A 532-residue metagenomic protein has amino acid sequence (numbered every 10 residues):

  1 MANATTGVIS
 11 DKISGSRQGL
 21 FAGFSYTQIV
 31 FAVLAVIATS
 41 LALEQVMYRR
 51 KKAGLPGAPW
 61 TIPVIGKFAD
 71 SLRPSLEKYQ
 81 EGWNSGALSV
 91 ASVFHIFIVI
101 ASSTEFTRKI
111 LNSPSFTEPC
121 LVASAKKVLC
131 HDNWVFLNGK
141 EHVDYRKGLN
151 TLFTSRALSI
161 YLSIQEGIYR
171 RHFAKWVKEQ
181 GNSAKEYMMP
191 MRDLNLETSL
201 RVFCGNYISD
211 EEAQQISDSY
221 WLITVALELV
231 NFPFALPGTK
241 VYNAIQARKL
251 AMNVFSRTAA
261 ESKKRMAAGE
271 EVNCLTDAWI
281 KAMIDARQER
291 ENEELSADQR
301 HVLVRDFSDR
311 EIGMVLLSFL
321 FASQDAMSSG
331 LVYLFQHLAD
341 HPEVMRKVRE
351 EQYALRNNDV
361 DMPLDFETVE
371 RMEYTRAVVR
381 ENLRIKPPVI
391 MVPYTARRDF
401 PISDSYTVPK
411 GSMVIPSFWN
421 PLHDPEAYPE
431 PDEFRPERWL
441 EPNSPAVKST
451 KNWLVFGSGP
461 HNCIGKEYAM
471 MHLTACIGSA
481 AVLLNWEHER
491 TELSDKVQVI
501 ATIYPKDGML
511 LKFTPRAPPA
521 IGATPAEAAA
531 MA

Functional and structural regions predicted by a protein language model:
A2-Y26, Y169, I216-I223, Y353-L355 (+3 more regions): Cytochrome P450 proximal C-terminal region
N3-D144, S159, S163-K175, A247-L250 (+3 more regions): N-terminal membrane-proximal hinge/A-helix region immediately C-terminal to the signal-anchor transmembrane segment
G57-W60, E166, S217-W221, E270-A278 (+9 more regions): Cytochrome P450 I-helix active-site segment
G66-S85, L250-N253, D361-D404, P425: Conserved cytochrome P450 K-helix E-x-x-R motif and the immediately C-terminal K′/meander segment
S115-F116, D399, P416-S444, A528-M531: Conserved cytochrome P450 K-helix/beta-meander segment immediately N-terminal to the heme-binding cysteine loop
A123-S124, I160-L331, K347: Cytochrome P450 heme-thiolate monooxygenase catalytic core
T151, L317, A322, P363-E367 (+4 more regions): Cytochrome P450 heme-thiolate "Cys pocket" and heme-binding signature region
N195, A326-M345, R349-E351, E467-L484: Cytochrome P450 catalytic-core helices
